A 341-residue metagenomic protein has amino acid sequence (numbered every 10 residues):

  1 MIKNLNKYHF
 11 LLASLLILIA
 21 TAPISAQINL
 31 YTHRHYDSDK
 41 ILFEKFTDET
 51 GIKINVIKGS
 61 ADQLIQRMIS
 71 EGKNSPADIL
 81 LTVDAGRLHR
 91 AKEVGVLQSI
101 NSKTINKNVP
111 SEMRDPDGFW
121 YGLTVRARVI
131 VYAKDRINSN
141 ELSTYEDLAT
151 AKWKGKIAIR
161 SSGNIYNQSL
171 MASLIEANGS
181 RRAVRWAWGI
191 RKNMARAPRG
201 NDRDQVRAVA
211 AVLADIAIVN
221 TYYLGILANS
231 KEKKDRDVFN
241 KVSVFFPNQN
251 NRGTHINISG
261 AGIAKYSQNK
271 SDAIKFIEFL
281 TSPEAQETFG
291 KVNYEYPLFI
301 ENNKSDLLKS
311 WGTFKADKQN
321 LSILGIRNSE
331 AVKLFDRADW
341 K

Functional and structural regions predicted by a protein language model:
A26-H89, K341: Early extracytoplasmic/lumenal segment of secretory-pathway proteins
Y31-R34, P116, Y132-K134, N140 (+3 more regions): Short beta-strand->loop
S75-L80, Q98-I130, E146, I157-I159: A structural signal for short loop-to-beta-strand junctions that line the ligand-binding cleft of periplasmic/secreted
L88-V96, D115-S143, A172, I256-G262: Periplasmic solute-binding protein
L97-N106, F119-Y121, E146, K233-H255 (+1 more regions): Short beta-strand->loop
S173, N178-P247: Ligand-binding pocket segment of bilobal, Venus flytrap-like solute-binding proteins
S259-K318: Mature extracytoplasmic/periplasmic domains
D306-K341: Extracellular/periplasmic bilobal clamshell ligand-binding domains
